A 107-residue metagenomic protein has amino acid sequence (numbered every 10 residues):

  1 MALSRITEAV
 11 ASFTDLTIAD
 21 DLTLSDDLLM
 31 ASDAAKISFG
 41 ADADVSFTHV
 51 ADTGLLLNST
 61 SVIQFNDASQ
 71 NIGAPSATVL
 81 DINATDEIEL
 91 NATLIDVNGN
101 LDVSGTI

Functional and structural regions predicted by a protein language model:
M1-I107: Intrinsic low-complexity, repeat-rich intrinsically disordered segments enriched in small/flexible residues
